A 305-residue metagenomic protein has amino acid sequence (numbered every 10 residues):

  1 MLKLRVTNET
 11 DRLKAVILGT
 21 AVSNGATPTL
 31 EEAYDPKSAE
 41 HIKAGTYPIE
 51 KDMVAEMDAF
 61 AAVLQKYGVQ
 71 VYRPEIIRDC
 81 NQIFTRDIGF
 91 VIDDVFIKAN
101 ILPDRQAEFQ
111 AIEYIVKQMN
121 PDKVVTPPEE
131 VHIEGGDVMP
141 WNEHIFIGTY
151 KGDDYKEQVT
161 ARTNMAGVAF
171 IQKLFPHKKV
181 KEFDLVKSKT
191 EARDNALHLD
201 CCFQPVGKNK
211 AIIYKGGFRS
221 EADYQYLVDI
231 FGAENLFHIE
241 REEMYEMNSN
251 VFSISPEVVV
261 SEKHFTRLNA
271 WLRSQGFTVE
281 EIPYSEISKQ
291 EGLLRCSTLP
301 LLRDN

Functional and structural regions predicted by a protein language model:
M1-N305: The feature marks the mature, well-folded catalytic cores of soluble enzymes
